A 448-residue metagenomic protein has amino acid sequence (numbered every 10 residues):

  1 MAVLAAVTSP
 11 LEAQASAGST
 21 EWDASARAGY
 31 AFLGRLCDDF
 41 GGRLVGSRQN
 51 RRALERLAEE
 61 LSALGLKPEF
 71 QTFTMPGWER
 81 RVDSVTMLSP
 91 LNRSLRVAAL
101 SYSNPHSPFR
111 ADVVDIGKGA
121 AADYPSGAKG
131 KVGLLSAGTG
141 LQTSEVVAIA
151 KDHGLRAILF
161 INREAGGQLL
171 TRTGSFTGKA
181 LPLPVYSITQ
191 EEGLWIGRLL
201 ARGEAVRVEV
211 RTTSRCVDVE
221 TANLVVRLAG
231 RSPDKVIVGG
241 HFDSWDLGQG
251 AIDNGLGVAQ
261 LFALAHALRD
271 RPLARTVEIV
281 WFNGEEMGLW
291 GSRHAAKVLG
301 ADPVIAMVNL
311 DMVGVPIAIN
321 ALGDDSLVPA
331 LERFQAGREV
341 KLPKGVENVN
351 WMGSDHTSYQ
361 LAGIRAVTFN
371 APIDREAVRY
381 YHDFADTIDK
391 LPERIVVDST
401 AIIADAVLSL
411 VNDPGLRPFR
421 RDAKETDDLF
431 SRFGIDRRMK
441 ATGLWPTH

Functional and structural regions predicted by a protein language model:
L11-G65, R227-A229, D436-H448: N-terminal hydrophobic or amphipathic helices/low-complexity stretches enriched in small/hydrophobic/Pro/Gly
A17-D23, D38-R48, V113-I116, L134-L141 (+8 more regions): Second-shell loop/turn segments in exported
A17-S47, Q71-F73, L169-G174, G178 (+3 more regions): N-terminal capping segment at the start of a domain
D23, G34, D38-V132, L141: Noncatalytic luminal/extracellular "stalk/propeptide" segments of secretory-pathway proteins
L61-S62, A137, A150, I158 (+3 more regions): Alpha-helical metal-binding/catalytic segments enriched in His/Glu/Asp
S62, V185, R231-P233, D246 (+3 more regions): Metal-dependent peptidase/peptidase-like ectodomains
L91-Y124, S175-A251, A263-H266, A274-T276: Soluble metallo-hydrolase cores and metallopeptidase-like ectodomains found primarily in the secretory/periplasmic
H266, A377-H448: His/Asp/Glu-rich mid-to-C-terminal helical/loop segments that flank catalytic regions of hydrolases
